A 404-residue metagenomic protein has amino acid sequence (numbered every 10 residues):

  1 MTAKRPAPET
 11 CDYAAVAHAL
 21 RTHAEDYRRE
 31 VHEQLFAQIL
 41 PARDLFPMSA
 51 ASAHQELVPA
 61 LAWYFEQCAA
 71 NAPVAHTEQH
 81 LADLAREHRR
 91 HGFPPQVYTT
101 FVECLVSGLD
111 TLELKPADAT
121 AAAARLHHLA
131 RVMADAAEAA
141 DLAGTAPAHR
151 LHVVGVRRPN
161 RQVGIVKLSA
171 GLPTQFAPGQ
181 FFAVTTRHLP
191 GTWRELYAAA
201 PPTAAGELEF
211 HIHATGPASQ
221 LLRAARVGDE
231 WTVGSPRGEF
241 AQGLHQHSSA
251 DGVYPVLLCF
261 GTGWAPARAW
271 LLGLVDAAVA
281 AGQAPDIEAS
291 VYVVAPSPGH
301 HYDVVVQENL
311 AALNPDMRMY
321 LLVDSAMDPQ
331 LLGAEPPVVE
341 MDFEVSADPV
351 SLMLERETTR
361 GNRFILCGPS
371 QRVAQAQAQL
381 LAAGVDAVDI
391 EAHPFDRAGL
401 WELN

Functional and structural regions predicted by a protein language model:
M1-H149: Core of compact, soluble alpha-helical bundle domains
A19, S290-N404: Reductase modules of NAD(P)H-dependent flavoproteins
A146-G234, P255, A295-P296, V323-A326: Ferredoxin-reductase
G179, G263, P369: Short, conserved phosphate/pyrophosphate- and ester-handling motifs at nucleotide-, phospho-/glycolipid
L221, P266-A269, Q375-A376: Phosphate- and divalent-cation-binding pockets in alpha/beta enzyme and binding domains that engage nucleotide-derived
P236-A250: A short, basic/flexible loop-to-alpha-helix module at the beginning of a structural domain
L257-A278: Phosphate-binding glycine-rich loops and their immediate beta-loop-alpha structural context
